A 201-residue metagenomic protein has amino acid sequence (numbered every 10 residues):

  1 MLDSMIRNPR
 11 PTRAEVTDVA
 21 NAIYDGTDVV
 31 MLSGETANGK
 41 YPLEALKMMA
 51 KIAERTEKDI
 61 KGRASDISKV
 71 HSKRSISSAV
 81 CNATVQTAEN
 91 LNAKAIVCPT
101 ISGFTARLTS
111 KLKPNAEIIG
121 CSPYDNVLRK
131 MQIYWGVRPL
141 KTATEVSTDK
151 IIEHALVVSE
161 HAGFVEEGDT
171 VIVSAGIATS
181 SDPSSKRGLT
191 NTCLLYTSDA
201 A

Functional and structural regions predicted by a protein language model:
D3-A14: Active-site mouth loops of central-metabolism enzymes
N21-Y41: Glycine-rich phosphate-binding active-site loops on the catalytic face of alpha/beta enzymes
S33-G34, K58-K69, K94, V165-D169: Flexible, glycine/charged-enriched surface loops at secondary-structure junctions
M49-T84, T192: Long, charged amphipathic helices and adjacent flexible linkers at domain junctions
A79-A93, I151-A162: Phosphate-interacting basic helix/loop segments used at nucleotide- and nucleic-acid interfaces
T105-R107, K113-T148: Nucleotide-binding motor/catalytic cores of P-loop/tubulin-like NTPases across gene-expression machines
E167, V173, N191-L194: C-terminal binding/interaction regions
Y196-A201: Conserved small/polar residues in nucleotide/adenosyl-binding loops
